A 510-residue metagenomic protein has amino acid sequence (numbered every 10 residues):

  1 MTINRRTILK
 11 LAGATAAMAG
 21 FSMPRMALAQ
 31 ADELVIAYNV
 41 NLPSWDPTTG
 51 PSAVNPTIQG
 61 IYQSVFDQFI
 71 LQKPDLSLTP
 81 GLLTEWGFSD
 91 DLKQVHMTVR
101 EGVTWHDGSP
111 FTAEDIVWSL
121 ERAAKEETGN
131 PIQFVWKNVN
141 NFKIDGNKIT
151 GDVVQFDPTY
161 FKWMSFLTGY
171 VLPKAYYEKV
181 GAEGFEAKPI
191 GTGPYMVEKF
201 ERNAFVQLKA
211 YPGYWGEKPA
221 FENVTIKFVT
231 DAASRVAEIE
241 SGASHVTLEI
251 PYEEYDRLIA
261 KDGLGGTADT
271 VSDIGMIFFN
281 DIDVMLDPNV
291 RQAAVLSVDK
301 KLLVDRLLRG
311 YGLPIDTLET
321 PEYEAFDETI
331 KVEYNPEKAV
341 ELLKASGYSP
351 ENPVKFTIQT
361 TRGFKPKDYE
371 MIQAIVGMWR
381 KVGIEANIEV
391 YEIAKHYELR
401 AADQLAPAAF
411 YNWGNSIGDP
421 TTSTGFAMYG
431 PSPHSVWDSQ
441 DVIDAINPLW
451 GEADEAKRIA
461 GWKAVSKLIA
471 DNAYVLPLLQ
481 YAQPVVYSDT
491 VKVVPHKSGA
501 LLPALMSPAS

Functional and structural regions predicted by a protein language model:
I8, M23, E201, V298-F326 (+2 more regions): Detector for C-terminal structural segments
Y38-F88, E121, I190-T192: N-terminal lobe/hinge region of extracytoplasmic solute-binding protein
Q63, K73-S77, F166-P219, N223 (+4 more regions): Gly/Pro-rich hinge or "lid" segments in bacterial periplasmic/extracellular proteins
E85-G129, T150-D152, E238, M285: Aromatic- and charge-enriched surface segment that lines or borders ligand/interaction sites
T98, Q133-Y176: Surface-exposed binding/hinge segments that line and control ligand-binding clefts or catalytic entry sites
K209-P212, A260, L286-G377, K381 (+2 more regions): Append "and occasionally in soluble cytosolic enzymes with long acidic Gly/Pro-rich linkers
K209-P212, D269-A293, S297, G430 (+1 more regions): A bilobed periplasmic-binding-protein/Venus flytrap-type ligand-binding module shared by bacterial periplasmic
Y211-R257, E385: Ligand-site clamp/hinge motif
